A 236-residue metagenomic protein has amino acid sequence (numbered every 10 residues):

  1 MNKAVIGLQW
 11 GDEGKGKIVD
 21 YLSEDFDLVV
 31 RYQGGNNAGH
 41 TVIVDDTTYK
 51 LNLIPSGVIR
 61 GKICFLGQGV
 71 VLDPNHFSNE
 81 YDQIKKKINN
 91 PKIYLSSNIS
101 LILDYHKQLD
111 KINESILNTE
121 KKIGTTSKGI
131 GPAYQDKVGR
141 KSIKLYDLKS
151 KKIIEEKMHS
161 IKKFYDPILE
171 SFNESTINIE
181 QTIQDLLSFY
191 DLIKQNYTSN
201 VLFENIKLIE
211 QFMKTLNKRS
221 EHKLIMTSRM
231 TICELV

Functional and structural regions predicted by a protein language model:
M1-V236: Non-transmembrane, aqueous-exposed alpha-helical and coiled segments at domain scale
